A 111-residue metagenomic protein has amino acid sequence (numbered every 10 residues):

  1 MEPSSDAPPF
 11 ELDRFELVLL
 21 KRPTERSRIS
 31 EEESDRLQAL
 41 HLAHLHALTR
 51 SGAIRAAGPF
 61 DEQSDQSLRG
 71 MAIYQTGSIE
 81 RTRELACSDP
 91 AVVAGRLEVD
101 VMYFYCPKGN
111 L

Functional and structural regions predicted by a protein language model:
M1-L111: Conserved, structured core segments of small domains
